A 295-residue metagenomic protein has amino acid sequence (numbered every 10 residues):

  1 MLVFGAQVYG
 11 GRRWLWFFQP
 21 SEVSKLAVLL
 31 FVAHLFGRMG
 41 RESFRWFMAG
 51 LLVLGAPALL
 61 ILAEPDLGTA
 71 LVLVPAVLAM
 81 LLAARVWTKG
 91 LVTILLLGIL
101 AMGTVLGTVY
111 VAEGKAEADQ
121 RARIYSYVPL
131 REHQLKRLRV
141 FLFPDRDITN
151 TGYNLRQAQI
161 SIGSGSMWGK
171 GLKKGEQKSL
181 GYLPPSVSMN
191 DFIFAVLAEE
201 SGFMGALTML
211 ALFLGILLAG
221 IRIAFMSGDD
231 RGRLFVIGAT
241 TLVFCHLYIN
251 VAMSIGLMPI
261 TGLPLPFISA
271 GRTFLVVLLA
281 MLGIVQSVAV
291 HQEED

Functional and structural regions predicted by a protein language model:
M1-P65, V251-P264, A270, F274-L275 (+1 more regions): Membrane-helix boundary/helix-loop-helix interface segments in multi-pass membrane proteins
K25, E200-L218: Hydrophobic alpha-helical transmembrane segments
L29, A33, I61, L214-L217 (+5 more regions): Alpha-helical transmembrane segments of polytopic integral membrane proteins, especially the permease/helical cores
V32-R41, L78-W87, L217-A224, I284-Q292: Structural signal for the C-terminal ends of transmembrane alpha-helices and the immediately following loop
F44-L60, L67-S126, Q134: Hydrophobic alpha-helical segments of polytopic membrane proteins
L71, A76-G90, E176-G205, L263-V276: Interfacial segments of multi-pass membrane proteins
L95-F203: Hydrophobic, glycine- and aromatic-enriched re-entrant/interface helices and adjoining loop segments
I221-T261, I268: Loop-to-helix entry and N-terminal half of a specific, functionally important transmembrane alpha helix in multi-pass
